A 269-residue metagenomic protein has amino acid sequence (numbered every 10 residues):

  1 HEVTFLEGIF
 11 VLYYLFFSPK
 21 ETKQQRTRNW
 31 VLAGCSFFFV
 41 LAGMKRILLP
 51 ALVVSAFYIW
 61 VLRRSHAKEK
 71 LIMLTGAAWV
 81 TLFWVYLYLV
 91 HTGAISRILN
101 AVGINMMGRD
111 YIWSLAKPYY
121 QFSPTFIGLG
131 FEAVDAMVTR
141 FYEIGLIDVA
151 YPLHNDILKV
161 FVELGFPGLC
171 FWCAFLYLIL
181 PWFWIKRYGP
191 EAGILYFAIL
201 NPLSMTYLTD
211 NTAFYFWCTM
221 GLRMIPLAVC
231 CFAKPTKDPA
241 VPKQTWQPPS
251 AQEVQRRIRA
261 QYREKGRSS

Functional and structural regions predicted by a protein language model:
H1-I9, K45, L153, F161-G165 (+1 more regions): Membrane-interface micro-motifs in multi-pass membrane enzymes
H1-L62: Alpha-helical transmembrane segments of multi-pass inner-membrane proteins
L12, Y196-Y207, N211-R257: Transmembrane alpha-helices of multi-pass inner-membrane enzymes
Y13-T22, F57-H66, Y177-K186, A228-K237: Structural signal for the C-terminal ends of transmembrane alpha-helices and the immediately following loop
S36-L41, V80-L87, L200-T209: Aromatic-anchored segments of alpha-helical transmembrane domains
A42-G43, A56, W60-A101, P118-Q121: A membrane-periplasm/extracellular boundary helix in multi-pass inner-membrane enzymes that assemble envelope glycans
E69-K70, E163-S204, L227, D238: Hydrophobic transmembrane alpha-helices and their immediate junctions
N100-L164: Long extracytoplasmic/lumenal interhelical loops at the membrane interface of multi-pass membrane proteins
